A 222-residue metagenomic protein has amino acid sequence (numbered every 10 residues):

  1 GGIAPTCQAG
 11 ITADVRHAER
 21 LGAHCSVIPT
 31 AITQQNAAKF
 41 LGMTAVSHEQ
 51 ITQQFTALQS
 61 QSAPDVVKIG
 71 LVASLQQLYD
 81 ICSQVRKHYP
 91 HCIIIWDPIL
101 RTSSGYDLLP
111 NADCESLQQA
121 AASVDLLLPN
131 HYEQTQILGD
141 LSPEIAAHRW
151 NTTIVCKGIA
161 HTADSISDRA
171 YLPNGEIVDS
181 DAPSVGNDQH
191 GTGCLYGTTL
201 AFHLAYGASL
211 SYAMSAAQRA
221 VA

Functional and structural regions predicted by a protein language model:
G1-E19: N-terminal phosphate-binding or glycine-rich loops at protein starts, especially the Walker A/P-loop of NTPases
G2-T6, E176-G191: Short pre-catalytic strand/loop immediately N-terminal to key active-site residues, enriched for Gly-Thr
A13-S103: Conserved N-terminal subdomain of the carbohydrate kinase-like
G42-A45, S211-A222: Charged C-terminal helix
P64-I69, I95-T102, L126-Q136, K157 (+1 more regions): Short beta-strands and strand-loop turn motifs
L109-I177, S211: Conserved phosphate/ATP/ADP-binding segment of small-molecule kinases
G186-L210, M214: Short, small-residue alpha-helix embedded
